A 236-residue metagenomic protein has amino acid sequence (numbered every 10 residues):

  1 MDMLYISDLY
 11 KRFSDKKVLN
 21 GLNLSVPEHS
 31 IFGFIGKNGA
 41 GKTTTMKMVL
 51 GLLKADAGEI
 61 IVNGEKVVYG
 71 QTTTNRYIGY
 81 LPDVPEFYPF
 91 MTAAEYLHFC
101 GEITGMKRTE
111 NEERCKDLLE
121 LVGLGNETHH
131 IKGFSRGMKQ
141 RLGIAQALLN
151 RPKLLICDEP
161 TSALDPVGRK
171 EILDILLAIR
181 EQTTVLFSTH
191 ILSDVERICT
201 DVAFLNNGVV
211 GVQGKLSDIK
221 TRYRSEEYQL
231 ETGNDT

Functional and structural regions predicted by a protein language model:
M1: Flanking scaffold residues of small Cys/His-coordinated metal-binding clusters
L4, K11-N206, V212: ABC transporter nucleotide-binding domains
S7, P27, E231-G233: A structural detector for beta-sheet-dominated domains
S217-T221: Short acidic-hydrophobic catalytic motif
R224-T236: Short, charged/small-residue-rich alpha-helical element at the C-terminal edge of ABC transporter nucleotide-binding
